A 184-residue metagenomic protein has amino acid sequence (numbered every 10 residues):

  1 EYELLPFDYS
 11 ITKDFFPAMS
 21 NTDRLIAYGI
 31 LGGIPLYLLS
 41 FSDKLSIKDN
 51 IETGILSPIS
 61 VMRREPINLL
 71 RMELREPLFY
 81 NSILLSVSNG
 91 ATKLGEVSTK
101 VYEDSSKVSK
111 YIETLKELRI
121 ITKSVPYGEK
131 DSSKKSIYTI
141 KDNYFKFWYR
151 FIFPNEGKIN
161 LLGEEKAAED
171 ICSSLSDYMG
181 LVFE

Functional and structural regions predicted by a protein language model:
E1, Y9-S10, Y80, E184: Short, well-ordered alpha-helical scaffold segments within catalytic/effector domains
Y2-R24: Conserved small helical "lid"/interfacial subdomain of P-loop NTPases
P6, I30-L31, S86: Conserved catalytic core of Hanks-type protein kinase domains
K13, Y28, E96-T99: The alpha-helix within a helix-turn-helix
N21-S40, A91: The conserved phosphate-sensing helix
Y37, F41-E184: Accessory nucleic acid-recognition modules appended to NTPase machines
